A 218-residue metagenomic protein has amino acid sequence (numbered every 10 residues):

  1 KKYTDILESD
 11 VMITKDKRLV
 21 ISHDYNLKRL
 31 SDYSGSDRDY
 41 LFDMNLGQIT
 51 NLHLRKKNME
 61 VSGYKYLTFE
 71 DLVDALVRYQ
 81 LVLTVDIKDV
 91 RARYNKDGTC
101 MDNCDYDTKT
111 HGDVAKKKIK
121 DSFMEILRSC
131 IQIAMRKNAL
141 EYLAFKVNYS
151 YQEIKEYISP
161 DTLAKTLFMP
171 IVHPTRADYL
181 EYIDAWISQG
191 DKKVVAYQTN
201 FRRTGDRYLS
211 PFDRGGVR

Functional and structural regions predicted by a protein language model:
K1-I13, L72, S188-Y197: Catalytic domains of carbohydrate-active enzymes, especially glycoside hydrolases
K2-Y3, K65-T68, I126, S150-E153: Short amphipathic alpha-helical surface micro-motifs
D5, M12-V77, K88, N95-G112: An active-site metal/cofactor-coordinating segment within enzyme catalytic domains
L7-S9, S36, D71, Q132 (+1 more regions): Intrinsically disordered, low-complexity boundary segments flanking structured domains
Y79-R218: Short loop-to-alpha-helix "cap/lid" segments that border enzyme active sites across diverse enzyme classes
